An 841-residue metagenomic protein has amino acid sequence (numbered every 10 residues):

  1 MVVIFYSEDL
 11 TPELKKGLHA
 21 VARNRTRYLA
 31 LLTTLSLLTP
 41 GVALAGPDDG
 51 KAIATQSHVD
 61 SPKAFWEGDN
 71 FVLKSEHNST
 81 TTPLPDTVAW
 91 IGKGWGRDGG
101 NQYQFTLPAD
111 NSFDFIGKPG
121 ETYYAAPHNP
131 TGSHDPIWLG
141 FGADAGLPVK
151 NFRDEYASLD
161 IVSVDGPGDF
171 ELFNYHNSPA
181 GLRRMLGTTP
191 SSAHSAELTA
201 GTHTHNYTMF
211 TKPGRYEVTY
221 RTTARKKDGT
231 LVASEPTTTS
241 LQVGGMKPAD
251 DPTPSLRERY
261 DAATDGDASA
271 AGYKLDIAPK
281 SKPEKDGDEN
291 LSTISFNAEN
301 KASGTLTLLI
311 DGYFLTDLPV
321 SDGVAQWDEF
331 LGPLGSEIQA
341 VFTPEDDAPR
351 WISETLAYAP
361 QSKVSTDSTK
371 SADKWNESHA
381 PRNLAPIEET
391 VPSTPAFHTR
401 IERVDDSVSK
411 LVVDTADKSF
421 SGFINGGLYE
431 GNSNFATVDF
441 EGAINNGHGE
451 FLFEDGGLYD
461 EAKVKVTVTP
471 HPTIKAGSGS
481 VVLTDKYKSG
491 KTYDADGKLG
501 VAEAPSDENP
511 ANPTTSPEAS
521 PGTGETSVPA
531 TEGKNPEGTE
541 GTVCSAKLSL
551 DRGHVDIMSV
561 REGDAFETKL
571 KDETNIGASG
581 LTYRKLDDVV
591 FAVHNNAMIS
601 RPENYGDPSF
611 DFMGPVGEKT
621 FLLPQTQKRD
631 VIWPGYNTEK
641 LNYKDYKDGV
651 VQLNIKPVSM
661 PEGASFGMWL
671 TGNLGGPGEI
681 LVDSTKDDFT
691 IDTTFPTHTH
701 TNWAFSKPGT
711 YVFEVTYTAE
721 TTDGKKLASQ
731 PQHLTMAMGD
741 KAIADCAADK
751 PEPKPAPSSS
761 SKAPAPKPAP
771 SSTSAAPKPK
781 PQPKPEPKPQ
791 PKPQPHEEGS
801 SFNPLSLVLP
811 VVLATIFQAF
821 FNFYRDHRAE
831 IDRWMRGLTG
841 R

Functional and structural regions predicted by a protein language model:
M1-D9, E13-P47: Secretory targeting and sorting signals
G46-T199, H205, V232-F397, R403-N445 (+5 more regions): Contiguous segments within soluble domain cores/interaction surfaces
T204, K212-Y216, A302-G304, L334 (+4 more regions): Short tyrosine-centred short linear motifs in exposed loops/low-complexity segments
N206-P213, D328-E329, F453-D455, N702-P708: Extracellular/luminal low-complexity segments enriched in Ser/Thr/Pro
E217-T222, L334-D347, I352-L356, D460-P472 (+1 more regions): Short, aromatic- and glycine-rich surface loops/edge beta-strands on solvent-exposed regions
R225-T230, D347-A348, T473, E720-G724: Short, solvent-exposed loop/turn segments at the edges of extracellular beta-sandwich modules
Y260, S368-T394, H398-R403, V408 (+3 more regions): Composition-driven, intrinsically disordered low-complexity tracts enriched in small residues
